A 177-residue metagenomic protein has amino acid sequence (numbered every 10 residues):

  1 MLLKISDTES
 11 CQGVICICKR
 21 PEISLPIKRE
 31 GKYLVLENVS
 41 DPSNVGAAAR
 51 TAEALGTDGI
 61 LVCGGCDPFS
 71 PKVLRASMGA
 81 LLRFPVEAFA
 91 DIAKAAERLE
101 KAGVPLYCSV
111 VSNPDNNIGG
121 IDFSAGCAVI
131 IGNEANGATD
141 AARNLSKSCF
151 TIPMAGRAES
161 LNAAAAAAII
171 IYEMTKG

Functional and structural regions predicted by a protein language model:
M1-D7, E97: N-terminal positively charged helical leader segments and presequences
M1-L2, G65-C66, A88-F89, E134-N136 (+1 more regions): Short, acidic/turn-prone active-site loops that include or flank metal/cofactor- and phosphate-binding residues
I5, S77, I121: Residues that scaffold the ATP/ADP-binding catalytic core of kinase and kinase-like folds
D7-P26: Acidic/glycine-rich phosphate/pyrophosphate-binding loops and surrounding catalytic core that coordinate Mg2+
G13-C16, T51-L55, G65-P68, V73-L81 (+1 more regions): Structured adenosyl-cofactor binding patch, chiefly the S-adenosyl-L-methionine
I15-I17, L34-V35, L61, A128-I131: Structural motif
E22-P114: RNA substrate-binding interface of SAM-dependent RNA methyltransferases
Y107-A158: Active-site/ligand-binding-proximal alpha/beta "capping" segment
